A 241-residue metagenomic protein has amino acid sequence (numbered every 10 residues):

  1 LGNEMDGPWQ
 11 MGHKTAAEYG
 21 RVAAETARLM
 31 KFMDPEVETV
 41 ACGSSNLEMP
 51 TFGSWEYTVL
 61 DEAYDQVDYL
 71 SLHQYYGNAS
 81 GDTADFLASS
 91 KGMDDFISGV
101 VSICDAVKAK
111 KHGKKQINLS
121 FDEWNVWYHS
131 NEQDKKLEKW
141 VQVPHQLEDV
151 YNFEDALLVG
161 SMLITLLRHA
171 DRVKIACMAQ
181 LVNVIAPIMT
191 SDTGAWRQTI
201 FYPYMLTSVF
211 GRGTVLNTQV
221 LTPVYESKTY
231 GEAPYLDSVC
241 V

Functional and structural regions predicted by a protein language model:
L1, G7-V22: Surface-exposed loop and adjacent secondary-structure segments within mature catalytic domains
L1-N3, Y69-Y75, A176-M178: Non-cysteine beta-strand/loop elements that form the S-adenosyl-L-methionine
G2-E4, D122, L181: Short loop/turn motifs enriched for small/polar and acidic residues
M5-P8, G77-A79, N183-V184: A short, flexible beta-alpha/helix-coil linker loop
Q10-T15, A84-D85, T190-D192: Short, solvent-exposed loop/turn segments at secondary-structure boundaries
T15-L163, H169, V220-E232: Noncatalytic carbohydrate-binding groove/subsite architecture in carbohydrate-active enzymes
L163-Q180, V184-P234: Catalytic cores of secreted or luminal carbohydrate-active enzymes
P234-V241: Short, surface-exposed beta-strand/loop micro-motifs that present aromatic residues
